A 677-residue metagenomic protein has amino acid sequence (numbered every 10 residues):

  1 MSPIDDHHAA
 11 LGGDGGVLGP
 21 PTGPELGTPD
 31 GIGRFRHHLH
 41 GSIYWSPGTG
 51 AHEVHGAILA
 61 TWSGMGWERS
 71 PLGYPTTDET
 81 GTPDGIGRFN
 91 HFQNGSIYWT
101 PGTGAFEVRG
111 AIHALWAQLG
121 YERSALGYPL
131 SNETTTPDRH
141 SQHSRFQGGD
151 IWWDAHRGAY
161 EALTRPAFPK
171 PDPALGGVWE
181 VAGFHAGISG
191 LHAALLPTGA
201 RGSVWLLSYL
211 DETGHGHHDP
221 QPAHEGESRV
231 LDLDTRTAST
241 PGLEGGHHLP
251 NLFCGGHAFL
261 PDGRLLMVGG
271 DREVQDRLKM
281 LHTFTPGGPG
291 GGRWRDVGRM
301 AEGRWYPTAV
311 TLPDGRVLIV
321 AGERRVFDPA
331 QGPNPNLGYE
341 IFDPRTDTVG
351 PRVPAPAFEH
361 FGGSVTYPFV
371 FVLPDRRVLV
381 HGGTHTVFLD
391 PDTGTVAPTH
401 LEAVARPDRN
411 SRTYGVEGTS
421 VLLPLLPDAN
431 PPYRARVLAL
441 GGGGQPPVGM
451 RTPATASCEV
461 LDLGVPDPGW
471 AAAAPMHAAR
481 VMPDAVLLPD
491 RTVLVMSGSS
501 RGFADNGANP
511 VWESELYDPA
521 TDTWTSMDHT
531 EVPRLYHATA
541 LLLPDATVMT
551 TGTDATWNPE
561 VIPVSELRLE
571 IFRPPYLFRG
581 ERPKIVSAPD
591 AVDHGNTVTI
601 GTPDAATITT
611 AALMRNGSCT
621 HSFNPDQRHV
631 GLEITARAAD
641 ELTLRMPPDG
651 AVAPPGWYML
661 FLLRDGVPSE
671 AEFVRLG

Functional and structural regions predicted by a protein language model:
M1-R165: Extended, compositionally biased repeat/scaffold regions that form elongated interaction surfaces
R165-G677: Kelch-like beta-propeller repeat domains
